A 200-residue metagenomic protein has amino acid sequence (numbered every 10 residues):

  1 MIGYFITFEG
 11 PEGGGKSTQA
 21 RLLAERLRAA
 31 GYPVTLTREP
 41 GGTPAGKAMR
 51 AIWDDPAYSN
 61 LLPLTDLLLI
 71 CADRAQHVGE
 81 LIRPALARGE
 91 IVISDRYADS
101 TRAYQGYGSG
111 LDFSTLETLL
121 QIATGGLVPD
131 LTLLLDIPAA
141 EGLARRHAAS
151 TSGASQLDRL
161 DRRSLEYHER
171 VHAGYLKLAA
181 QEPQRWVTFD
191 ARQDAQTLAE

Functional and structural regions predicted by a protein language model:
M1-G3: Phosphate-binding P-loop
I6-F8: Hydrophobic anchor at the beta1->P-loop junction of P-loop NTPases
G13: Walker A (P-loop) phosphate-binding loop of P-loop NTPases
K16: Conserved lysine of the Walker
Q19: Hydrophobic positions on the alpha1 helix immediately C-terminal to the Walker A/P-loop
L22-A24, A140-E200: NTP-dependent small-molecule kinase module
A30-T124: ATP-dependent small-molecule kinase phosphotransfer cores that center on conserved nucleotide phosphate-binding segments
S94-R96, G125-R146: Conserved phosphate-donor/acceptor-positioning beta-strand/loop module used by diverse small-molecule
